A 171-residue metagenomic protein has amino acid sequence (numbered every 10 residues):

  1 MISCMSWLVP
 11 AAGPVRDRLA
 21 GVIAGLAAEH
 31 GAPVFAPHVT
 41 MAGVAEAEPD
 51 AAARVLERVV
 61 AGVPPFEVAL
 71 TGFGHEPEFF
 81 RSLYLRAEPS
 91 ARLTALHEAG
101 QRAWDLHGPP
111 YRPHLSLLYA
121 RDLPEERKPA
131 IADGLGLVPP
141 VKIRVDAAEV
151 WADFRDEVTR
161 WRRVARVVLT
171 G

Functional and structural regions predicted by a protein language model:
M1-A69, A87-A147, E157-G171: Basic, often amphipathic N-terminal segments
E67-P77: A short, structured active-site edge motif that brings together acidic residues
F80-R86: Surface-exposed, active-site-proximal loop segments in enzymatic domains
